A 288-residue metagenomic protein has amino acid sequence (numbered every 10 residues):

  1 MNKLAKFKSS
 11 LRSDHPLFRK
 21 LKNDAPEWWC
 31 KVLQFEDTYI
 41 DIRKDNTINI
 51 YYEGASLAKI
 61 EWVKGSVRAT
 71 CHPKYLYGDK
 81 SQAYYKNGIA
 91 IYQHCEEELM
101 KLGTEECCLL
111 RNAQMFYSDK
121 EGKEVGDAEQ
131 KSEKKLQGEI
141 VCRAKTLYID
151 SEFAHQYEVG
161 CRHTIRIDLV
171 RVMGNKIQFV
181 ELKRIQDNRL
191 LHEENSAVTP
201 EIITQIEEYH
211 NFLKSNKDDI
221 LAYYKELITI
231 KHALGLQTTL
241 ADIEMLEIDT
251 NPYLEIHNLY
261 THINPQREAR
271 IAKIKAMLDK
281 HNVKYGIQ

Functional and structural regions predicted by a protein language model:
M1-Q288: Charged, terminal alpha-helix-loop-beta segments that serve as non-catalytic nucleic-acid engagement and/or assembly
